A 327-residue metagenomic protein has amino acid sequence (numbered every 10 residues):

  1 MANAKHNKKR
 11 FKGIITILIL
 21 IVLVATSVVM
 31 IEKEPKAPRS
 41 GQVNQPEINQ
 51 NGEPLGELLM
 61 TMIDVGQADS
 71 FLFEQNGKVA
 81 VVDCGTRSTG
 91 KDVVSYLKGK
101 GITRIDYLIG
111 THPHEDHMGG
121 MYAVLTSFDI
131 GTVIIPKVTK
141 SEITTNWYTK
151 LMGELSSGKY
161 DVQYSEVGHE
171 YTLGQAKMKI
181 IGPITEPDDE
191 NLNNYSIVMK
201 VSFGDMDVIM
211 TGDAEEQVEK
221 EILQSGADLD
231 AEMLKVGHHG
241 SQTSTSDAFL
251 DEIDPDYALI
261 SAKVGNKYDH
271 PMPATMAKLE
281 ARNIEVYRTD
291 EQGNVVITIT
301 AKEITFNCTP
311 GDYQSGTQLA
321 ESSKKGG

Functional and structural regions predicted by a protein language model:
A2-G327: Non-globular, low-confidence helical/coil segments that flank catalytic cores
